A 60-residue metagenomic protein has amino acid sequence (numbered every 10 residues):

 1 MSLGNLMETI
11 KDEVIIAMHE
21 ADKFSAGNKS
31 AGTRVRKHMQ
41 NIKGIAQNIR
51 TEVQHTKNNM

Functional and structural regions predicted by a protein language model:
M1-E20: N-terminal acidic leader/helix
G4, V53-N59: Membrane-interface helix-loop junctions in multi-pass transporters/channels
V14, M18-A21, M39, K43-A46 (+1 more regions): A structural signal for well-ordered alpha-helices, especially hydrophobic packing surfaces of coiled-coils
S25-T33, M60: Short, surface-exposed loop/turn segments at secondary-structure junctions
G32-Q40: Short, charged, amphipathic alpha-helical segments
